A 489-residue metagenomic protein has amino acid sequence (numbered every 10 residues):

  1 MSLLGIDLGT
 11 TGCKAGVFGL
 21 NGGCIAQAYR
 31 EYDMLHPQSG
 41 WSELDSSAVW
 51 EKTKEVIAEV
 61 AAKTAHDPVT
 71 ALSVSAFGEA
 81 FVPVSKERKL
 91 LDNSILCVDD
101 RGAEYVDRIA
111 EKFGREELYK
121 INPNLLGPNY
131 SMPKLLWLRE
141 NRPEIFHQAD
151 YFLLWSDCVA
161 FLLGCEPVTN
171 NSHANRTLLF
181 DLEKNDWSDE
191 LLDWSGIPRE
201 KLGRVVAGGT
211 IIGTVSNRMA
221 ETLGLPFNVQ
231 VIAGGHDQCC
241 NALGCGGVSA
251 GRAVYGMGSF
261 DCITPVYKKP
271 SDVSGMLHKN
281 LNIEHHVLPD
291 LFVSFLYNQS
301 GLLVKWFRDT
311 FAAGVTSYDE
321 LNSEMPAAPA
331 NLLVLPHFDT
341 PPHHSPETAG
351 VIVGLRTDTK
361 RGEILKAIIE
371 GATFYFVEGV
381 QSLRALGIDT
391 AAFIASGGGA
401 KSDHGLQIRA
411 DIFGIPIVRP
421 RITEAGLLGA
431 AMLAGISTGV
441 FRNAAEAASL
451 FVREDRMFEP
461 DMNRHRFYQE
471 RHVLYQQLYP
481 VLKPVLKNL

Functional and structural regions predicted by a protein language model:
M1-D92, K120, Q148, A220-E221 (+3 more regions): N-terminal glycine/serine-rich phosphate-binding loop of ATP-dependent small-molecule kinases, especially carbohydrate
L4-G5, A103, A110-L125, Y130-V168 (+4 more regions): Active-site core segments that coordinate phosphate-bearing ligands/cofactors across diverse enzyme families
G12, P68-A71, R204, V351 (+1 more regions): Residues at the N-termini of beta-strands
G22, D45, L72, D99 (+3 more regions): Residue-level signal for inorganic ion chemistry
R30, L35, I95-G102, A174 (+2 more regions): Short, acidic/turn-prone active-site loops that include or flank metal/cofactor- and phosphate-binding residues
Y32-E43, E117-L118, V168-N175, I197-K201 (+1 more regions): Gly-rich Lys/Arg/Thr-decorated short loops/hinges at beta-loop-alpha junctions or inter-strand turns that position
T64-C97, L125-S131, S156, A160-D181 (+2 more regions): Short beta-strand-loop/turn "lid" adjacent to the catalytic site in phosphate-handling enzymes
A65-P68, P198-K201, D389: Short loop/turn motifs at secondary-structure junctions
